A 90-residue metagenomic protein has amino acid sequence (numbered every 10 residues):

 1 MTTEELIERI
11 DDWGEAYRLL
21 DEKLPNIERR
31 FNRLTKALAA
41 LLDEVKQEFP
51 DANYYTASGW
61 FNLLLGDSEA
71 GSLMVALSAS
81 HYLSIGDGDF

Functional and structural regions predicted by a protein language model:
T2-L20, Y55-F90: Detector for the mature cores of small, proteolytically processed and post-translationally modified peptide effectors
K23-A52: Contiguous, amphipathic alpha-helical segments that mediate oligomerization or scaffolding in large protein assemblies
